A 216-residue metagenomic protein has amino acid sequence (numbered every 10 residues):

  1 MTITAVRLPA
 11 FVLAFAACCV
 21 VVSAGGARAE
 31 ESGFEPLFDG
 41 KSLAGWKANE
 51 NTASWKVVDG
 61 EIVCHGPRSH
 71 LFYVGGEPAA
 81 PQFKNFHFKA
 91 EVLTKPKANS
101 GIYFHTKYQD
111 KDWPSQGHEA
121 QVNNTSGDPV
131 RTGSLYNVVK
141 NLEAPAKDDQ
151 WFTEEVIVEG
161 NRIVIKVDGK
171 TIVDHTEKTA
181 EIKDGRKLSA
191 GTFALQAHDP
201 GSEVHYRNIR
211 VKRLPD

Functional and structural regions predicted by a protein language model:
M1-R7: N-terminal secretory signal peptides that target proteins for export/translocation
P9-S23: Bacterial N-terminal signal peptides
G25-D216: Carbohydrate-interacting regions of secretory-pathway proteins
